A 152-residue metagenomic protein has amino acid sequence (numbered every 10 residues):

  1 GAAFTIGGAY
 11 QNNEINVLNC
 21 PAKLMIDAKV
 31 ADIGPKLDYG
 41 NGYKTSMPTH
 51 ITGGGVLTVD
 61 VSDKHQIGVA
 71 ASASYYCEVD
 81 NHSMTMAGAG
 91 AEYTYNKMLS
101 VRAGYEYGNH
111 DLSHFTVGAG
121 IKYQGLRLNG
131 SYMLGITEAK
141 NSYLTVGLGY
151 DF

Functional and structural regions predicted by a protein language model:
G1-F152: Outer-membrane beta-barrel porins/channels
